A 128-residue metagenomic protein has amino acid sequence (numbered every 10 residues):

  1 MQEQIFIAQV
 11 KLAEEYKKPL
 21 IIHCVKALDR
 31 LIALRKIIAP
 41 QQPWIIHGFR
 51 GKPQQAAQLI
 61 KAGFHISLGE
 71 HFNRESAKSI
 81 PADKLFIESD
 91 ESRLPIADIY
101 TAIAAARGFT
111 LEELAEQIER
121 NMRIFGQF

Functional and structural regions predicted by a protein language model:
M1-A62, F109: Divalent metal-binding pocket/active-site signature
K11-E15, Y100-F128: Mid-to-C-terminal alpha-helical segments outside catalytic/metal-binding sites
C24, G48, F64, E70-F72 (+1 more regions): Active-site metal-binding loops of divalent metal-dependent hydrolases
L31-A33, A56, A77, P95-T101: Histidine/acidic-residue-rich catalytic or RNA/ligand-binding cores of hydrolases and nuclease-related proteins
Q41-P43, D83-K84, E112-E113: Short acidic capping loops at alpha-helix termini that bridge into adjacent secondary structure
R74-A82: Short amphipathic alpha-helices and their capping/turn segments at secondary-structure boundaries
D83-P95: Short acidic/histidine-rich active-site segments
